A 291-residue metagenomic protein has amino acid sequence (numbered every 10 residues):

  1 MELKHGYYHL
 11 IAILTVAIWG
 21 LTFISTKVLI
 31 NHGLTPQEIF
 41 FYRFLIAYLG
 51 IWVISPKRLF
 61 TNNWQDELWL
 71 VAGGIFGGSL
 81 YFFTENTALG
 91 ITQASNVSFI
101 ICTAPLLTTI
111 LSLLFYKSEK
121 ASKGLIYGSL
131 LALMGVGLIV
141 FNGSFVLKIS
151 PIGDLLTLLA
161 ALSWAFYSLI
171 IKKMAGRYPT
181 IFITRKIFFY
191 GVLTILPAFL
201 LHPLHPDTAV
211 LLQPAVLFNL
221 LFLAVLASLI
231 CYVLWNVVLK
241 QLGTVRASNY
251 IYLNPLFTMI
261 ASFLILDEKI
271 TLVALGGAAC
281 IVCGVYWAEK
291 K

Functional and structural regions predicted by a protein language model:
M1-E38, Y42, I75, L147-K173 (+1 more regions): Glycine-/small-residue-enriched transmembrane alpha-helix faces in small-molecule transporters and effluxers
L10, Y42, F82, V97-T103 (+2 more regions): Helix-helix packing/entry segments at the starts of transmembrane helices
I18-L21, S25-V28, A47-N63, L133-K148 (+3 more regions): Membrane-interface helix-cap regions at the ends of transmembrane helices in multi-pass membrane proteins
T22-F23, W52-I101, G137-L138, A224-L242: Specific transmembrane alpha-helical segments of multi-pass solute transporters/efflux pumps, especially DMT/EamA
L29, I39, R43, A88 (+9 more regions): Hydrophobic/aromatic residues within transmembrane alpha-helices of multi-pass small-molecule transporters
E38-Y48, G77, N86-G124, A160 (+1 more regions): Specific alpha-helical transmembrane segments that line the substrate/conduction pathway and gating interfaces
I51, T108-I110, V146-P206, L234: Transmembrane alpha-helical segments that form core, pore/gating elements of small-molecule transporters/exporters
I51, V71, P105, L111 (+3 more regions): Hydrophobic transmembrane alpha-helices of multi-pass small-molecule transport proteins
